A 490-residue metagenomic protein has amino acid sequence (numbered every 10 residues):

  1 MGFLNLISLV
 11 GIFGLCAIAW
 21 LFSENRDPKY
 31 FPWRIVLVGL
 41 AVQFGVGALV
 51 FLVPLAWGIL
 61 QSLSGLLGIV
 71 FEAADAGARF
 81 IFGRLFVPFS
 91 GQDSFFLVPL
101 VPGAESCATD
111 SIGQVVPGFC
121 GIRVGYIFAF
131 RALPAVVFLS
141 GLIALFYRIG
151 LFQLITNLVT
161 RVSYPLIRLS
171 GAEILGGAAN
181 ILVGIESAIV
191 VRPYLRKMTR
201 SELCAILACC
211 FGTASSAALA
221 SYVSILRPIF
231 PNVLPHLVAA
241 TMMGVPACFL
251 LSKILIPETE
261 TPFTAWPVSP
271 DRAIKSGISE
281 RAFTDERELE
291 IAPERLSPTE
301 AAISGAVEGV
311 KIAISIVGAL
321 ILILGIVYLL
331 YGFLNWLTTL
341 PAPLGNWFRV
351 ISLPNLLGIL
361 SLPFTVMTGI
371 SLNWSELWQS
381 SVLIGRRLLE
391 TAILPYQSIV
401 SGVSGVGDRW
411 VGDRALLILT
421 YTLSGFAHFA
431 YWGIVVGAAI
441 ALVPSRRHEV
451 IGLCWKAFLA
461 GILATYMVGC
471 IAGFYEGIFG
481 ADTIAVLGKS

Functional and structural regions predicted by a protein language model:
M1, L66, G77-G113, E258-G309 (+1 more regions): Intrinsically disordered, low-complexity non-transmembrane regions of multi-pass membrane transporters
M1-L66, E72, E280-A282, E288-I321 (+1 more regions): Hydrophobic transmembrane alpha-helices of multi-pass small-molecule transporters
G11-F22, G39-F51, V136-A144, S216 (+6 more regions): Hydrophobic core segments of alpha-helical transmembrane domains in multi-pass membrane transport and ion-translocation
D27, R196, S221-E288, V436-V443 (+4 more regions): Juxtamembrane and boundary regions of transmembrane helices in multi-pass small-molecule transporters and channels
L49-D93, L154, L330-P363, E376-L383 (+1 more regions): Interfacial/capping segments of alpha-helical transmembrane domains
E72-R161: Hydrophobic alpha-helical hairpins/lids featuring a short glycine-rich hinge
Y164-R227, S380-I471: Alpha-helical membrane segments and immediately flanking helix-loop junctions that form or couple to the substrate/ion
V307-G407: Transmembrane helical segments that form the transport core of multi-pass membrane transport proteins
